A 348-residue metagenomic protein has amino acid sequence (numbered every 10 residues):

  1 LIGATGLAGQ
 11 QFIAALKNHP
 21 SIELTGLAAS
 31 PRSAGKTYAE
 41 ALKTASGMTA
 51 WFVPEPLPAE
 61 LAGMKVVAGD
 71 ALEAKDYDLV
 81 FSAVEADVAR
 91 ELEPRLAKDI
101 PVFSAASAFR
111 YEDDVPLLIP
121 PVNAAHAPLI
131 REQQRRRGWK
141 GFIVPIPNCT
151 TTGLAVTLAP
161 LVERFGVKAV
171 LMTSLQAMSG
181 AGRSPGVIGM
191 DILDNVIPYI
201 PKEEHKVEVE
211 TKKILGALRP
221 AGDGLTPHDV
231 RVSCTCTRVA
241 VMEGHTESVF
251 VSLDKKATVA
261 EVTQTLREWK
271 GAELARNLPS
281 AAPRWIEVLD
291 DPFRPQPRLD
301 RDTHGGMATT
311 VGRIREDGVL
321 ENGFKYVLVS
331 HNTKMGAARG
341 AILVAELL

Functional and structural regions predicted by a protein language model:
L1-I192, V196-Y199, R231, T309-T310 (+3 more regions): N-terminal Rossmann-like NAD(P) cofactor-binding subdomain of oxidoreductases, focused on the glycine-rich
V80, M178-L348: Charged docking surfaces used in two-component/phosphorelay signaling
